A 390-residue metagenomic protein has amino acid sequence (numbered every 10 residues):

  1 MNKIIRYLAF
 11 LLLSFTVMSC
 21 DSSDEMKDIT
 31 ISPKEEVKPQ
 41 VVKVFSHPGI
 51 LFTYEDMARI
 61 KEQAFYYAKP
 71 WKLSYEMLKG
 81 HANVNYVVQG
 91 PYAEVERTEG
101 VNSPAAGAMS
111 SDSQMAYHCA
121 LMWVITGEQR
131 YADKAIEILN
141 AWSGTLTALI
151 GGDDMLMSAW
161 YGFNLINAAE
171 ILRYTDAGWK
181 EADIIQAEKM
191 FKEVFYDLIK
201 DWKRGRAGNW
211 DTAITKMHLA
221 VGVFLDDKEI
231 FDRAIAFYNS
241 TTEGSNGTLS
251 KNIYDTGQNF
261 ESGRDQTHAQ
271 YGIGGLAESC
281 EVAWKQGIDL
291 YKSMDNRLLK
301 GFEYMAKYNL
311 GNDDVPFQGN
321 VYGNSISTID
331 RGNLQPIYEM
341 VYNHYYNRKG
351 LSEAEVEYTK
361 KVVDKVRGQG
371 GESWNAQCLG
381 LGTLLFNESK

Functional and structural regions predicted by a protein language model:
K3-F10: Sec-dependent signal peptide recognition, specifically the positively charged N-region followed immediately by
T16-S19: C-terminal motif of bacterial Sec signal peptides marking the signal peptidase cleavage site
D21-D24: Bacterial signal peptide processing site
D28-R206, A236-N239, F260, C280-K285 (+1 more regions): Extracellular glycan-targeting catalytic surfaces
M157, W210, D265-Y271, R297: Secondary-structure capping and boundary motifs in well-ordered enzyme cores
V194-G222, K228: Loop-centered beta-sheet repeat module
N239-E261: Flexible internal linker/loop segments at domain or repeat junctions
